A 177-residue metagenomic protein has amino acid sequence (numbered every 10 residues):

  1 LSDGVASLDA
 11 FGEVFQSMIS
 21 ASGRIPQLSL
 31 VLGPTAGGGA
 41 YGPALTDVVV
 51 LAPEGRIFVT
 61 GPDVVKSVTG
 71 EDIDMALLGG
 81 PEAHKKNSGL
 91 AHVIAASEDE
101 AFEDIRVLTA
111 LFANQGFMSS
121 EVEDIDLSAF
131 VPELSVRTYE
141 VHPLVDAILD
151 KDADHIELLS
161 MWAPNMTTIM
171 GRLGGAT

Functional and structural regions predicted by a protein language model:
L1-A113, F117: Conserved catalytic cores of soluble enzyme domains, especially glycine-rich substrate-binding beta-alpha loops
A95-T177: Intrinsically disordered, low-complexity segments enriched in small/flexible residues
